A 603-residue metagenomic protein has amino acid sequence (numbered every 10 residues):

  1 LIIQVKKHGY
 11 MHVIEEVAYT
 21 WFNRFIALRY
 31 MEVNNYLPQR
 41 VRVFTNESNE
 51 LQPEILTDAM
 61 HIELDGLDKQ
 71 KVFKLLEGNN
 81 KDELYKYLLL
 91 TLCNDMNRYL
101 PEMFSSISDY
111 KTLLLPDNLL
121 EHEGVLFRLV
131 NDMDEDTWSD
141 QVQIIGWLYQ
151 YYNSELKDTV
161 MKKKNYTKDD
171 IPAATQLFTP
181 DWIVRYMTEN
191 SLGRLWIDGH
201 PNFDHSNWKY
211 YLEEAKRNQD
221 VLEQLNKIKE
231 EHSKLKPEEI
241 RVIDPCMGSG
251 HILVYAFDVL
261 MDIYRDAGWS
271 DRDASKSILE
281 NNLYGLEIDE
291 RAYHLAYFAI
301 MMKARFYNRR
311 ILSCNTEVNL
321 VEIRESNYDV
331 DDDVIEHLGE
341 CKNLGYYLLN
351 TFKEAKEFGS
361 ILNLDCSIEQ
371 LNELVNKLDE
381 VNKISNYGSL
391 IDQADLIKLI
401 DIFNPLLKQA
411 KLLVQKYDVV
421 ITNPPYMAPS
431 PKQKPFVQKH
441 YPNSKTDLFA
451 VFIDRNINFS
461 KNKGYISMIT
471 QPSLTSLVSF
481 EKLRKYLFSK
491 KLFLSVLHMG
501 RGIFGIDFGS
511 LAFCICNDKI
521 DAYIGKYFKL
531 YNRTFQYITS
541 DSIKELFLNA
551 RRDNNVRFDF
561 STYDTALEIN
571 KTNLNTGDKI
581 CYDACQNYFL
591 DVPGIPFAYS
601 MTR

Functional and structural regions predicted by a protein language model:
L1-Y255, V259, N282, L286-A292 (+4 more regions): Preference for the N-terminal adenyl/adenosyl cofactor-binding alpha/beta module
E16, M187, L286-H294, M301-M302 (+2 more regions): Conserved Class I SAM-dependent methyltransferase catalytic core
N35-Q39, H294, A428-P431, T475-V478 (+2 more regions): Short catalytic/ligand-binding loop motif for oxyanion handling, primarily in non-cytosolic enzymes, centered on
N79-Y85, Y297-A299, N315-D418, S489-L497 (+1 more regions): Polynucleotide-recognition surfaces of large bacterial nucleic-acid defense/processing enzymes
L260-A267: Post-Walker A helix-loop "phosphate-sensing" segment adjacent to the P-loop in P-loop NTPases
G268-H294: Cysteine-dependent PTP/DSP-like catalytic domain, specifically the C-terminal lobe
F298-N308: Short, conserved SAM-binding/catalytic segment of Class I S-adenosyl-L-methionine-dependent methyltransferases
M427-K445: Mobile active-site "lid"/loop adjacent to the S-adenosyl-L-methionine
